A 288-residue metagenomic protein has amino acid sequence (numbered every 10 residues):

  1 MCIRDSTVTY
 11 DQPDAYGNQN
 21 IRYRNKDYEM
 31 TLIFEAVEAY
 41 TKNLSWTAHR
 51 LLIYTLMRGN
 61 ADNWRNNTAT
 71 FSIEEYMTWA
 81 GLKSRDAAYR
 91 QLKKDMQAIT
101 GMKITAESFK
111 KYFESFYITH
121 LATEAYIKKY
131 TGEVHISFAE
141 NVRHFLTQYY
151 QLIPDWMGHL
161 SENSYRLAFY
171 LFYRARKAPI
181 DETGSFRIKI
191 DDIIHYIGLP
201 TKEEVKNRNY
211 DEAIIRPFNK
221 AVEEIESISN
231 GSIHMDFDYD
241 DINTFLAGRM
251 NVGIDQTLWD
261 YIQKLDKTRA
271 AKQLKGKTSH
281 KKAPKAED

Functional and structural regions predicted by a protein language model:
R4-D288: Charged, alpha-helix-forming regions
